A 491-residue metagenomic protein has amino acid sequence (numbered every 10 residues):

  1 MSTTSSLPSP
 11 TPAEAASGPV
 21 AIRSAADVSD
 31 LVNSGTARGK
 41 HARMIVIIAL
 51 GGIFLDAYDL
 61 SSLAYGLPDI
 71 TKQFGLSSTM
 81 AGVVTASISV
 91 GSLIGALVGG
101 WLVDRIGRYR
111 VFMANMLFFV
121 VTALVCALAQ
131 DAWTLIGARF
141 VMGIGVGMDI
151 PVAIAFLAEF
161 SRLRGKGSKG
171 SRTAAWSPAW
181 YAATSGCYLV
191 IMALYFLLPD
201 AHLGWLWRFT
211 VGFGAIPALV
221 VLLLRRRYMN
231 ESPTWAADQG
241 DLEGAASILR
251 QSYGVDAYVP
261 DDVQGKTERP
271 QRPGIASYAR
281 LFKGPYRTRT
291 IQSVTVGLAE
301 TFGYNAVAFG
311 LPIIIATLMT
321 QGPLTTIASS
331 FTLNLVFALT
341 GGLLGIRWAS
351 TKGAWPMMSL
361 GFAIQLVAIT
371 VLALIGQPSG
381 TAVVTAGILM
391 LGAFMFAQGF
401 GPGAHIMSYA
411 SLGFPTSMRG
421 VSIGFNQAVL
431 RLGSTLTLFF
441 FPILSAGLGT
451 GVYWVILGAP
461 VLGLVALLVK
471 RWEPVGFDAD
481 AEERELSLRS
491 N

Functional and structural regions predicted by a protein language model:
S2-N491: Transmembrane-helix signature of 12-pass secondary carriers
